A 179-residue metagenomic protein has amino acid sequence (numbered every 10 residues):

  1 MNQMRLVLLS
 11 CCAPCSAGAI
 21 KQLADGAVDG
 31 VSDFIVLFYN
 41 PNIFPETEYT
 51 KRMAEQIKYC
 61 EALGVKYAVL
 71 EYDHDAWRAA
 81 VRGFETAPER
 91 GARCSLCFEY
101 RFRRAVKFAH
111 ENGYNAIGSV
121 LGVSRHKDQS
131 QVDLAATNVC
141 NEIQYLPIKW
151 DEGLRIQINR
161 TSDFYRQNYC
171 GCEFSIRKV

Functional and structural regions predicted by a protein language model:
N2-V179: Nucleotide-activated chemistry modules centered on ATP-dependent adenylation/adenylyltransferase
